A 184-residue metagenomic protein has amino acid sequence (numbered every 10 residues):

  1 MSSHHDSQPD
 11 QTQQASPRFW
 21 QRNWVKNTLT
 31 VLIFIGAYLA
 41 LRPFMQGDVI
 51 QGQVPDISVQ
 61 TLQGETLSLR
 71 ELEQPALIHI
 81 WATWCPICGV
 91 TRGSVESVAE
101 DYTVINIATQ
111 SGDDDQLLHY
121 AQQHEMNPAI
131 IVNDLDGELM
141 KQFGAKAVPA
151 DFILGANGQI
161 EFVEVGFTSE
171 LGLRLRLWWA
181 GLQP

Functional and structural regions predicted by a protein language model:
M1-Q60, P184: N-terminal targeting signals for export/organelle localization
L67-G89, V95: Short active-site neighborhood of thiol/selenol oxidoreductases, capturing the structured segment around
L77-I78, V104, D151: Hydrophobic beta-strand anchors of alpha/beta hydrolase catalytic cores
G89-H124, L135-K141: Structural microenvironment flanking redox-active thiols in thiol-disulfide oxidoreductases
Q122-N157: Short, internal strand/loop/helix patches that form the active-site neighborhood or redox-interaction surface
I153-P184: Thiol-/selenol-based redox modules, centered on thioredoxin-like and closely related oxidoreductase domains
